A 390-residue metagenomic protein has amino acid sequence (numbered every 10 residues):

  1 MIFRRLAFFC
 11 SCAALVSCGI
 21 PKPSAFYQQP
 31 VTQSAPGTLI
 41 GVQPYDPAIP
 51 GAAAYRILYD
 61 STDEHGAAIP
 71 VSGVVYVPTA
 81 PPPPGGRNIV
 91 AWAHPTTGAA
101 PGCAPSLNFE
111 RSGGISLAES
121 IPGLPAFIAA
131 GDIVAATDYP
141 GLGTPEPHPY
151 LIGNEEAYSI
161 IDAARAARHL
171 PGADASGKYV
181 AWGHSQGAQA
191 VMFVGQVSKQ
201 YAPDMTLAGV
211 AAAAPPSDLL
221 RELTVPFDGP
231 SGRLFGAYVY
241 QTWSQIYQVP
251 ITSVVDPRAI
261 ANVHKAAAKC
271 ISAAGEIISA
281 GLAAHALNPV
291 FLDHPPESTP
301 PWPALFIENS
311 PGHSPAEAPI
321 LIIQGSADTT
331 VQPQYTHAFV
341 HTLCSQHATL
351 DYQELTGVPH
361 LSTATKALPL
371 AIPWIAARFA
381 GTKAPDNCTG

Functional and structural regions predicted by a protein language model:
C18-G85: Catalytic-loop region of hydrolases
D63-S72, Y76-A129: Short, surface-exposed "cap/lid" segments of acyl-processing enzymes
G73, A318-I320, Q332-T342: Short alpha-helix in the alpha/beta-hydrolase fold that links the catalytic acid
P122-G123, Y150-P171: Alpha/beta-hydrolase active-site loop
R165-F235: Primarily recognizes the serine-hydrolase "nucleophile elbow" in alpha/beta-hydrolase and SGNH/GDSL folds
A213-H313: Accessory cap/linker subdomain of secreted extracellular hydrolases
S298, P303-A304, T330, H337-G390: C-terminal catalytic histidine-bearing segment of alpha/beta-hydrolase fold enzymes
A316, L321-D328: Short beta-strand/loop motif that positions the catalytic acidic residue of the alpha/beta-hydrolase fold
